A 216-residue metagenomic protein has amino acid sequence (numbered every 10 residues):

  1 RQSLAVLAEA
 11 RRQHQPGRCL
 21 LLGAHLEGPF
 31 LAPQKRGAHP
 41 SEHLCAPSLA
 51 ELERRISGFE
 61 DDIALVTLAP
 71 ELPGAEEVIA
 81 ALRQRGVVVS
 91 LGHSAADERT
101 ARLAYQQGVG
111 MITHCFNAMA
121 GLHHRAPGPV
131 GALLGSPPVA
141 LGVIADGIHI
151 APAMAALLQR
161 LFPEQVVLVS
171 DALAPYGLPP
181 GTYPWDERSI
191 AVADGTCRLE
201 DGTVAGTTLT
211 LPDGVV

Functional and structural regions predicted by a protein language model:
R1, L68, I144-D146: Conserved strand-turn element in the central/C-terminal portion of the radical SAM core barrel that lines
S3-P127, P175-G177: Histidine/acidic-residue-rich, glycine-tolerant segments that coordinate divalent metal ions
V78, T100-V216: Active-site-adjacent C-terminal substructures of enzyme catalytic domains
